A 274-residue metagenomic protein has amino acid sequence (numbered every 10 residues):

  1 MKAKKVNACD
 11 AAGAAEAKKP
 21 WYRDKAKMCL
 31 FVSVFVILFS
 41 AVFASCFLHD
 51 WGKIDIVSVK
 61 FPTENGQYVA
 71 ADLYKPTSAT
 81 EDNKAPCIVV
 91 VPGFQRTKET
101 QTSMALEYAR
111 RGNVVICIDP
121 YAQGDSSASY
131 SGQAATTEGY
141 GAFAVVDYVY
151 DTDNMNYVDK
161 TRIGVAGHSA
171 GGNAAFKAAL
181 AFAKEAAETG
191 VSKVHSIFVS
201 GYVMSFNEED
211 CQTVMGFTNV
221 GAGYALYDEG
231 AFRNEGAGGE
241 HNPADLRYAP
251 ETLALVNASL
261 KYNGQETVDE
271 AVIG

Functional and structural regions predicted by a protein language model:
M1-A14: Short, intrinsically disordered terminal tails adjacent to the first/last structured region
K4, E16-K19, R23, T267-G274: Alpha/beta-hydrolase-fold serine-hydrolase catalytic core, especially in secreted/extracellular enzymes
K4, K19-P62, A70-Y74: An N-terminal hydrophobic leader/cap segment in hydrolases
V6-N7, K25, T77, K98: Small/flexible residues
A12, K19-W21, N156: A general, composition-driven signal for non-globular sequence regions
I56-I273: Soluble extramembrane regions of membrane proteins in the secretory/endomembrane system
